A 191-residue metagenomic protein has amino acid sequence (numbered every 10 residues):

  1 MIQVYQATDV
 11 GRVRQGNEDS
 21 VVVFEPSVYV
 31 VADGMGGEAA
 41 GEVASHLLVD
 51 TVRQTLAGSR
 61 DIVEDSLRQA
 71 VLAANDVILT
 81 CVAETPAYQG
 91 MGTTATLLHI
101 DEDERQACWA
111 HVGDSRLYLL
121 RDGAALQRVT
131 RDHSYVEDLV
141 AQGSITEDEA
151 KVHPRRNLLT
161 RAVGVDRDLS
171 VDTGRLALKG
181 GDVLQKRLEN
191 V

Functional and structural regions predicted by a protein language model:
M1-V191: PP2C/PPM-type serine/threonine phosphatase catalytic domain
